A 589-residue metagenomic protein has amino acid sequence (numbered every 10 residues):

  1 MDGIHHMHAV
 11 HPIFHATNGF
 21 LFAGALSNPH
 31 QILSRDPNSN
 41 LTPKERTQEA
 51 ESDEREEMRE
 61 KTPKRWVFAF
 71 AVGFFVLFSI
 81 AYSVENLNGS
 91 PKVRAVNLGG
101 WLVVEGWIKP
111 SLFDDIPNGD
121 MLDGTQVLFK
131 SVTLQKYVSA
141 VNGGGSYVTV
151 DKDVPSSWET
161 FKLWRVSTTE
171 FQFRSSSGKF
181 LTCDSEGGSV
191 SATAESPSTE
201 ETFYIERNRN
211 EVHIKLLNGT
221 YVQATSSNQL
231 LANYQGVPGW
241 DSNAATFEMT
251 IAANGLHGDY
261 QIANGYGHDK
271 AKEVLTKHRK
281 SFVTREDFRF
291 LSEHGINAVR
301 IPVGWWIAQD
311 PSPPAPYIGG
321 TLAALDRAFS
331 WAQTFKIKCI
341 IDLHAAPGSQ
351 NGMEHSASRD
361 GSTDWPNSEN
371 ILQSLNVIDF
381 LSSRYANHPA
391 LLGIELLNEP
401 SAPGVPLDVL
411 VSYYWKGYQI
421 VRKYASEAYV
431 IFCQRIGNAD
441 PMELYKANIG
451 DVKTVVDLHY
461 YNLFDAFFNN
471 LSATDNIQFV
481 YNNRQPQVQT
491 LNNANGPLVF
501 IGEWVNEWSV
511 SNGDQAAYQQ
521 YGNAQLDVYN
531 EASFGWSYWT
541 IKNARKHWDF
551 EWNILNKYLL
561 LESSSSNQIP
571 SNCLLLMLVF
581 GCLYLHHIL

Functional and structural regions predicted by a protein language model:
R65-V84, L574-H586: Cleavable N-terminal signal peptides of Sec/SRP-targeted secreted and luminal proteins
S79-T125, T250-I296: N-terminal carbohydrate-binding accessory modules
S90-A95, G106, A252, S349-V510 (+3 more regions): Active-site region of glycoside hydrolase catalytic domains
G119-A253: Lectin-like carbohydrate-binding module/patch detector with strong preference for beta-trefoil
H278-I296, Y317-H344, A357-G393: An active-site-proximal structural segment forming one wall of the substrate-binding cleft that immediately precedes
H294-G319: Aromatic-lined carbohydrate-binding/catalytic grooves of carbohydrate-active enzymes
G535-S563: Extended, alpha-helix-rich binding/interface surfaces that flank or overlap catalytic cores and mediate recognition
E562-L574: C-terminal GPI-anchoring signal of eukaryotic secretory precursors
